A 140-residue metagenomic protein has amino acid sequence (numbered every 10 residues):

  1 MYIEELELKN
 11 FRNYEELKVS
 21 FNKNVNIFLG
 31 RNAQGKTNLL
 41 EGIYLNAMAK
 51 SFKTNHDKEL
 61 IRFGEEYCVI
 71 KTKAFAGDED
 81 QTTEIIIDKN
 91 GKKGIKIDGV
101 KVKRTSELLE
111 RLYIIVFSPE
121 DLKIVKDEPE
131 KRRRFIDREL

Functional and structural regions predicted by a protein language model:
M1-L45: Pre-Walker A-like glycine/lysine-rich segment at the N-terminus of P-loop NTPase domains
V25, S118, E139-L140: Short, histidine-centered active-site or binding-site loop motifs used for metal coordination, general acid-base
E41, E110-Y113, D137: Generic alpha-helical structural context detector
E41-Y44, Y67, F135: Hydrophobic side chains within alpha-helical segments
Y44-A47, L140: Short amphipathic alpha-helical signal-transduction/dimerization elements
A47-K123, P129-K131: Nucleotide-state sensing region of NTPase/ATPase domains
D127-P129, R133-L140: Interdomain hinge/linker elements that couple catalytic modules in large macromolecular machines
